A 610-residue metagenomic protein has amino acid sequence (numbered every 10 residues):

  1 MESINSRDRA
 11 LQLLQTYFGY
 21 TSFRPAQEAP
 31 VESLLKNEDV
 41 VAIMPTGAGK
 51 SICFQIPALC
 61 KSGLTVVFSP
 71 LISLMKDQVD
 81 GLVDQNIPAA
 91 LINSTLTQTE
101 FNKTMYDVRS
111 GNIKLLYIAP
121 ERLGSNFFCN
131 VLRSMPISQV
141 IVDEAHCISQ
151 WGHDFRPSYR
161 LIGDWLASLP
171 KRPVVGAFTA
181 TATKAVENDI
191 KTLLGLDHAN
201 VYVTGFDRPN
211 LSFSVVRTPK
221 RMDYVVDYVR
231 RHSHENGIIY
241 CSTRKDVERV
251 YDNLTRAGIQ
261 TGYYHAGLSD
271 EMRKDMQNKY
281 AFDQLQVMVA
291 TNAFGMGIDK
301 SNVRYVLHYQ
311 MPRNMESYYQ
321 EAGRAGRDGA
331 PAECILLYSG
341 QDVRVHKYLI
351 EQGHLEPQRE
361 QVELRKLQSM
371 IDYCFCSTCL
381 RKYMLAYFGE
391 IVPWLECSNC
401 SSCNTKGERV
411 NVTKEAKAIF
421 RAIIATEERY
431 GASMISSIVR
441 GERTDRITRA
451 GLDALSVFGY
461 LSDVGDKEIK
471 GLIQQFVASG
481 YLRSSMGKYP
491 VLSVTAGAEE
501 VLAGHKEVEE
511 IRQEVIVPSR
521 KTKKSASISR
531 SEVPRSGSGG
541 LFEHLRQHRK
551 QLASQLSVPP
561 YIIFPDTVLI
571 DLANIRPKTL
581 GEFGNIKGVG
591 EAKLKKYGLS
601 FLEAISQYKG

Functional and structural regions predicted by a protein language model:
M1-A10, E363-L364, V392-G610: Accessory DNA-binding and partner-docking regions appended to nucleic-acid-acting proteins, especially the terminal
I4, D8-Y17, T21, P25 (+5 more regions): Helicase motor core with emphasis on the C-terminal RecA-like subdomain
L34, V229, Y280, C374 (+2 more regions): Short helix-to-turn junction characteristic of helix-turn-helix DNA-binding domains, especially the helix
K171, S233, S377, E428 (+1 more regions): Flexible coil/turn residues that form the inter-helical turn or adjacent wing/linker of helix-turn-helix
E333, Y383, N399: The −1 position to Zn-ligating cysteines in a subset of zinc-ribbon hairpins
Q358-F388: Short, charged low-complexity linear segments at domain edges
